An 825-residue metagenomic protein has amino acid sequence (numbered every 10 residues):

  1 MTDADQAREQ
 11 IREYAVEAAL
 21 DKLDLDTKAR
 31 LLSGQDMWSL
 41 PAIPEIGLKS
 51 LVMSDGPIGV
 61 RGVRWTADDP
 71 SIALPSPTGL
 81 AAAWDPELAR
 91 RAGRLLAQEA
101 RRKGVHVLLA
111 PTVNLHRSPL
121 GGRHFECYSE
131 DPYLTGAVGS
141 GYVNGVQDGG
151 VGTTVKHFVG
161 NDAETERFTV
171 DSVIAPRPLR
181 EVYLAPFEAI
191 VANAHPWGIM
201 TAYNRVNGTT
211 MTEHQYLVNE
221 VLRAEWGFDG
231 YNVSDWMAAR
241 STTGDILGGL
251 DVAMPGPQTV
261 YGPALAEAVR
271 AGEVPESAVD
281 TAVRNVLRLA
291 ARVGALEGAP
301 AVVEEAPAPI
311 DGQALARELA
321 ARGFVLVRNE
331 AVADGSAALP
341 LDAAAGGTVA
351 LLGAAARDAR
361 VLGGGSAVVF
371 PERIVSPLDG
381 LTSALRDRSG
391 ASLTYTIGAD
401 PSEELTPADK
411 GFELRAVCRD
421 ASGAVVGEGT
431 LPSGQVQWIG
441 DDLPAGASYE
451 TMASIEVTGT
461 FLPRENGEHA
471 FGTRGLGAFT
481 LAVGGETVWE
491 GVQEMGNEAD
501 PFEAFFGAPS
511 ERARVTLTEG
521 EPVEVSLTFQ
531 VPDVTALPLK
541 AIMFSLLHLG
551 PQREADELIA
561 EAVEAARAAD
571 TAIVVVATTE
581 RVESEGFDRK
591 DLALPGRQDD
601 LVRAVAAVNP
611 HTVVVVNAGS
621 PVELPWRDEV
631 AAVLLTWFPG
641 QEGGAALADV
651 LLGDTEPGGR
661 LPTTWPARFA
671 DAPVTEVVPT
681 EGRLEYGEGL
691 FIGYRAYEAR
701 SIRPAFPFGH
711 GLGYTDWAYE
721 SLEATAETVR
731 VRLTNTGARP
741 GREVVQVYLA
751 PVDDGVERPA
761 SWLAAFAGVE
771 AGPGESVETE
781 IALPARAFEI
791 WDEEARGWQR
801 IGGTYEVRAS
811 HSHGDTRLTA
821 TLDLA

Functional and structural regions predicted by a protein language model:
M1-E793, G797-H813, T821-L824: Glycoside hydrolase catalytic-domain context in secreted enzymes
